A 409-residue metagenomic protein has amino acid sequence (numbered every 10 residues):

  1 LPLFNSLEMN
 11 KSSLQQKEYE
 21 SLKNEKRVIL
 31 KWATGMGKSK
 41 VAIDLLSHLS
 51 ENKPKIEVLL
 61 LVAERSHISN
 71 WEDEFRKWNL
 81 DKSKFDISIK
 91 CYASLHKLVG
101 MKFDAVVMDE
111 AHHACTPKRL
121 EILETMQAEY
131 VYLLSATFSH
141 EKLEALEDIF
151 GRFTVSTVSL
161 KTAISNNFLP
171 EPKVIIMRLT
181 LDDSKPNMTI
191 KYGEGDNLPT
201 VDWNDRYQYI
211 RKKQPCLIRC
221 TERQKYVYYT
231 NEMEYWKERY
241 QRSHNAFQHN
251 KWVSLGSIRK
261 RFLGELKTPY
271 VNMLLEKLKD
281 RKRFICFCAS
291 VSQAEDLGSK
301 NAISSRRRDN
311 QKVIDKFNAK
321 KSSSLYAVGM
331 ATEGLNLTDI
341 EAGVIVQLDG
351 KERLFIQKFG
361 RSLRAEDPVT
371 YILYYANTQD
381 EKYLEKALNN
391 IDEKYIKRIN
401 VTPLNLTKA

Functional and structural regions predicted by a protein language model:
P2-K31: Conserved pre-motif I regulatory segment
E25-L45: Walker A/P-loop
W32, K351-V369: Conserved SF2 helicase motif VI
S69, D73, R283-F287, S292-L335 (+1 more regions): Conserved helicase ATPase core of P-loop NTP-dependent helicases/translocases
S83-K97, K102, F317-E333: Conserved two-lobed SF2 helicase motor
T116-V174: Post-DEXD/H (motif II) to motif III coupling segment of the RecA-like Helicase ATP-binding lobe
Q214, T221-K312: Conserved helicase/translocase motor-coupling segment
R361-L388, D392: Conserved segment of the helicase C-terminal RecA-like domain
